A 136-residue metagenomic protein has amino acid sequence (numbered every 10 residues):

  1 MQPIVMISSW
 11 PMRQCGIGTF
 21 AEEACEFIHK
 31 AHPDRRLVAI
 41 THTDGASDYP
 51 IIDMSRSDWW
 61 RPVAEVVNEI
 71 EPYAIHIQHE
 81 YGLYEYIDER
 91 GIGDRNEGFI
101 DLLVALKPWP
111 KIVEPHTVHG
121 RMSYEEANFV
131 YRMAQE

Functional and structural regions predicted by a protein language model:
M1-I52, I70, K107-W109: N-terminal subdomain of nucleotide-sugar transferases
P11-M12, D44-S47, E80-L83, V118-G120: Short, solvent-exposed loop/turn segments at secondary-structure junctions
I17-G18, Y86-G91, Y124-A127: Short, solvent-exposed loop/turn segments at secondary-structure boundaries
G18-E26, W60, G93-E97: Short amphipathic alpha-helical segment that frequently serves as the phosphate-/nucleotide-binding helix
P50-S55, E65-R95, I112-P115: Short N-terminal targeting/anchoring amphipathic segment
W60-E71, I100-A105: Short amphipathic alpha-helices and their capping/turn segments at secondary-structure boundaries
E89-K107: A short, gly/pro- and small-residue-rich
F99-A105, S123-E136: Membrane-proximal helix-turn-helix segments that form the acceptor-binding/catalytic region of lipid-linked
